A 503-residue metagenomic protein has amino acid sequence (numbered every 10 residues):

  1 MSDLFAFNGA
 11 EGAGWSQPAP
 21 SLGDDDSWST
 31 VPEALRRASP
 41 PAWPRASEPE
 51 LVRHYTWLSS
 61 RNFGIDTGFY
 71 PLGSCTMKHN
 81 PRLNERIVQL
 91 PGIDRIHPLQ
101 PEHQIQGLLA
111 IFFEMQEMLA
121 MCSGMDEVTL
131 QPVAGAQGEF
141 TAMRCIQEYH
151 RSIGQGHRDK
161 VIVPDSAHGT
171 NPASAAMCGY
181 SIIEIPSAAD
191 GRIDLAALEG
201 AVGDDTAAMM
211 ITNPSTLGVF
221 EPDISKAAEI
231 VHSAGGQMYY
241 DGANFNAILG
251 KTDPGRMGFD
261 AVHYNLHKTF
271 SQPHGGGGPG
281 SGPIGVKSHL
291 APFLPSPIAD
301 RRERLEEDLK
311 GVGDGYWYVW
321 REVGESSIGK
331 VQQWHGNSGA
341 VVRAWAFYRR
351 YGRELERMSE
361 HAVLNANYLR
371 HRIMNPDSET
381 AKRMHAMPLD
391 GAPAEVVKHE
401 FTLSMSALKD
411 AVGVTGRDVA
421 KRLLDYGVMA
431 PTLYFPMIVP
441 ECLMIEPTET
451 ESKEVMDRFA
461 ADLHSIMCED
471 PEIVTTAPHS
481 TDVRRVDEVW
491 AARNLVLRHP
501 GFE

Functional and structural regions predicted by a protein language model:
M1-E127, R144, T252, R302-V331 (+1 more regions): Non-catalytic terminal extensions of PLP-dependent enzymes
F63-N84, Q131-A142, F270-G285, H289-L290 (+3 more regions): Conserved phosphate/anionic-ligand binding catalytic regions in large, soluble enzymes, centered on
P98-Q100, P132, K268: Cysteine-centered functional microenvironments
G107, Q137-Y318, S326, G413-V414 (+1 more regions): Conserved PLP-enzyme active-site core in the AAT-like
D126-P132, K160-V163: A short, small-residue-rich loop immediately preceding and capping a beta-strand
T129, I183-I185, P431: General small-molecule cofactor/ligand-binding pocket signal
P132, S187, I211-P214, L403-M405 (+1 more regions): Short glycine-centered, acidic/aromatic-flanked micro-motifs in structured strand/loop junctions that mark active-site
